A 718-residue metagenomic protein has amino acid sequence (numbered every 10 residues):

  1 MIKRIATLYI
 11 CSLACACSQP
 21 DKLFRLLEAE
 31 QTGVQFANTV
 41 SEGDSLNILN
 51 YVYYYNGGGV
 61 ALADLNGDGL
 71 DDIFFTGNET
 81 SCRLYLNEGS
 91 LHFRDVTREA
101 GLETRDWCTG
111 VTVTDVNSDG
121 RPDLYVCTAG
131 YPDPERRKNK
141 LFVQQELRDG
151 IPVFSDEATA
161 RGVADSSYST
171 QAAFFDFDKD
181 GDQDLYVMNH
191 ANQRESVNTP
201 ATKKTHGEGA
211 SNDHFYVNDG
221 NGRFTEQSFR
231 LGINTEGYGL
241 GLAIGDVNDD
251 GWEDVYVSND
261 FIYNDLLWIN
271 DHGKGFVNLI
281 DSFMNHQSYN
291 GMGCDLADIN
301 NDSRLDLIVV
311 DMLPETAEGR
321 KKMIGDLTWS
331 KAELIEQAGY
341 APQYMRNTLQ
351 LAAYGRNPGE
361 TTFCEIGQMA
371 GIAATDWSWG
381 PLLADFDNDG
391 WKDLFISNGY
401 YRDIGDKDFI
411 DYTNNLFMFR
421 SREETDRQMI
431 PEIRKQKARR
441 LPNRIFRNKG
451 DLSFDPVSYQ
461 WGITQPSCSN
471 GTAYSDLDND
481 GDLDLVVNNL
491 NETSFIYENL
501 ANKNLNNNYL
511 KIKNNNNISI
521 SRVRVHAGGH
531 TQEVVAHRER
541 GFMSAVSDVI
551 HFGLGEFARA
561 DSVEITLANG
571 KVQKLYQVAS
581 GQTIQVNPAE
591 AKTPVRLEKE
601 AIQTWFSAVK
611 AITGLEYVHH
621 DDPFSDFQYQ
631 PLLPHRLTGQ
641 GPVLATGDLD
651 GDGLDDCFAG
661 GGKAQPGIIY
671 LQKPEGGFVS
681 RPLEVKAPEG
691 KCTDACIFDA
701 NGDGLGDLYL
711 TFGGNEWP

Functional and structural regions predicted by a protein language model:
M1-K22: Bacterial Sec-dependent N-terminal signal peptides
C17-L23, E28-T32, E42-I48, P431-K449 (+2 more regions): Gly/Ser/Thr/Pro-enriched helix-cap/hinge segments flanking short amphipathic alpha-helices
F24-R25, S81-V96, E135-D156, R194-Q227 (+9 more regions): Beta-propeller blade repeat segments, especially FG-GAP/WD-type strand-to-loop junctions in 6- to 7-bladed propeller
F36-G59, N78, A100-V113, A160-A173 (+11 more regions): Repeat-based blade/solenoid architectures
G57-G67, L86, C108-R121, K140 (+12 more regions): Beta-propeller blade termini
L70-G77, R121-T128, L185-N189, D250 (+8 more regions): Hydrophobic beta-strand segments that make up the repeating blades of beta-propeller and related beta-repeat
R98-V116, R121, V126-F174, N192-H206 (+3 more regions): Asp-box/WD-like beta-propeller blade repeats and closely related beta-sheet repeat scaffolds
C127-E135, M188-E208, P314-Y340, Y400-K437 (+1 more regions): Short, conserved, GDST-rich strand-edge loop motifs in beta-rich repeat architectures
